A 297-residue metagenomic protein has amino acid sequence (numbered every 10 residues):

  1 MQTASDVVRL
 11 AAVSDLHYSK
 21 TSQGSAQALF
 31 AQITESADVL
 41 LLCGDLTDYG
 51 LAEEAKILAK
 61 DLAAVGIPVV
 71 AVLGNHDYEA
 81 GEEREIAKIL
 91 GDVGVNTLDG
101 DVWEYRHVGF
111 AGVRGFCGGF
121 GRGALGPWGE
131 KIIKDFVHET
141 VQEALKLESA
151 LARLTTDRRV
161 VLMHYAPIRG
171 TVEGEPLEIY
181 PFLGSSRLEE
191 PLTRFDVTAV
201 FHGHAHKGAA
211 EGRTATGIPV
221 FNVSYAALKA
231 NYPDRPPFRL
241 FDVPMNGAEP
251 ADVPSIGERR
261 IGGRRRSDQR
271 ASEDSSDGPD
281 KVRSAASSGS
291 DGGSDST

Functional and structural regions predicted by a protein language model:
M1-I67, Y78-G81, I133, V137 (+1 more regions): N-terminal active-site segment of His-dependent metallophosphoesterases
M1-Q2, A28-T34, A87-H107, K146-T155: Short amphipathic alpha-helices and their capping/turn segments at secondary-structure boundaries
Q2-V7, E104, E178, S186-T198 (+2 more regions): Binuclear metal-dependent phosphoesterase catalytic core
V7-H17, H107-G119, V160-L162, P219-Y225: Active-site-proximal beta-strand elements of phosphoester/diester hydrolases
A12-S14, L40-D45, V69-N75, N96-G100 (+3 more regions): Active-site neighborhood of phospho(di)ester-bond hydrolases with catalytic His/Asp-centered motifs
T21-S25, L46-A63, L73, Y78-V93 (+4 more regions): Metal-dependent catalytic neighborhoods of phosphoester/phosphodiester hydrolases
V108-T156, P181-S186, P236, V243: Binuclear metal-dependent hydrolase catalytic cores centered on His/Asp/Glu-rich metal-binding motifs
G126-P127, K131, L154-D196: Active-site-proximal segments of metal-dependent phosphoesterases and phosphodiesterases across multiple
